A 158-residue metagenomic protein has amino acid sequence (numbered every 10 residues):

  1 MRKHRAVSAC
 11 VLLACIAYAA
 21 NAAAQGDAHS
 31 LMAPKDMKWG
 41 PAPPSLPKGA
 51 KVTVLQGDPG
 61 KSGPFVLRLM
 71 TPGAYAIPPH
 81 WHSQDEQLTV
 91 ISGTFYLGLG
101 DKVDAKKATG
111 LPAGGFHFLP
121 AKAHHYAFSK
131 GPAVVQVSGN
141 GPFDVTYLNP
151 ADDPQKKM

Functional and structural regions predicted by a protein language model:
M1-C10: Bacterial N-terminal signal peptides that target proteins for export
A14-A19: N-terminal signal peptide c-region/cleavage motif recognized by signal peptidases
A22-F65, P150-M158: A short, N-terminal "cap"/entry segment at the start of jelly-roll beta-barrel domains of the cupin/DSBH fold
S30-M32, K106, F128-M158: Double-stranded beta-helix
V52-L55, V66-P79: N-terminal post-signal-peptidase region of extra-cytosolic proteins
G60, A74, F95, D101-K122: Short acidic-glycine-tyrosine-enriched beta hairpin
P72-Y75, W81-K102: Glycine- and acidic-residue-biased ligand/ion/polar-headgroup-sensing regions
